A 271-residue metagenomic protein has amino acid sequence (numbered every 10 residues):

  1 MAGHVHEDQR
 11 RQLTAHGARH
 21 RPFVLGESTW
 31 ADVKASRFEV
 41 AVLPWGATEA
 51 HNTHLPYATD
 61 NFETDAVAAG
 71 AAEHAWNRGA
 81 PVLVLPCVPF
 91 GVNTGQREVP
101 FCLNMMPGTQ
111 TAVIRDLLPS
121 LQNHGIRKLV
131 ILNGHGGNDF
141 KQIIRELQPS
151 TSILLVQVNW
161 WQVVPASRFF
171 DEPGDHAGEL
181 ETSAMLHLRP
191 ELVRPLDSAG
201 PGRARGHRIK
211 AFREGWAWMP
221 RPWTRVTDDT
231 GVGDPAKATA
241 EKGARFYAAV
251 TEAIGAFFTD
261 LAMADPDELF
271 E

Functional and structural regions predicted by a protein language model:
M1-V130, G134-E271: Extended, histidine- and acidic-residue-enriched regions that form the cofactor-binding/catalytic faces
